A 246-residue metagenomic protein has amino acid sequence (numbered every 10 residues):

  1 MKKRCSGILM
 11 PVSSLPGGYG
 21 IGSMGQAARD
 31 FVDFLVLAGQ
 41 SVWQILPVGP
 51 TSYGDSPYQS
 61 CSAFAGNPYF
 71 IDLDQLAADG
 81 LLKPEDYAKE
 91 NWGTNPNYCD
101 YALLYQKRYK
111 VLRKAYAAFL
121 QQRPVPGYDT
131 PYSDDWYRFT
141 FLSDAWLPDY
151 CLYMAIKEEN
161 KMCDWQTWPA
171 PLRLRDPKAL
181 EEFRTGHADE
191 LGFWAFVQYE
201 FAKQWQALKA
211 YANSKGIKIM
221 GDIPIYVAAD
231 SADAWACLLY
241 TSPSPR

Functional and structural regions predicted by a protein language model:
K2-L238: Acidic/aromatic-lined carbohydrate-recognition and catalytic surfaces of CAZymes acting on diverse glycans
Y240-R246: Conserved small/polar residues in nucleotide/adenosyl-binding loops
